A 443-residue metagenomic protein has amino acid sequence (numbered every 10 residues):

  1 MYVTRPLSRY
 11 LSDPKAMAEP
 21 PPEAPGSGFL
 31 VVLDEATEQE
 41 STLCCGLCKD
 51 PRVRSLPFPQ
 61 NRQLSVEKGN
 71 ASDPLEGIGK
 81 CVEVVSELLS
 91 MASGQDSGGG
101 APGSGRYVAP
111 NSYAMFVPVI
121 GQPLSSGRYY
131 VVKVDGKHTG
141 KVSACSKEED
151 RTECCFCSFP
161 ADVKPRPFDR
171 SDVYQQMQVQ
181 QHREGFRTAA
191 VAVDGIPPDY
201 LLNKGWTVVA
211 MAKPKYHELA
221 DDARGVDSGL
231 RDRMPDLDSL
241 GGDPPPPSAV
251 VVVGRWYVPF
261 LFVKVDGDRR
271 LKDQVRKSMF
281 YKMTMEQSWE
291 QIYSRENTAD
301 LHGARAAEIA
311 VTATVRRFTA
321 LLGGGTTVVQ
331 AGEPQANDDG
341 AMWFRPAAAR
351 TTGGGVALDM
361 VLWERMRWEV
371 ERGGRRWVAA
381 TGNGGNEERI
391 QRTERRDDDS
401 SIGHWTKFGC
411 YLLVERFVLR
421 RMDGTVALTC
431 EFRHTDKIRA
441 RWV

Functional and structural regions predicted by a protein language model:
Y2-F262: Lectin-like carbohydrate-binding module/patch detector with strong preference for beta-trefoil
D238-V443: Membrane-permeabilization and membrane-interfacing ectodomains
